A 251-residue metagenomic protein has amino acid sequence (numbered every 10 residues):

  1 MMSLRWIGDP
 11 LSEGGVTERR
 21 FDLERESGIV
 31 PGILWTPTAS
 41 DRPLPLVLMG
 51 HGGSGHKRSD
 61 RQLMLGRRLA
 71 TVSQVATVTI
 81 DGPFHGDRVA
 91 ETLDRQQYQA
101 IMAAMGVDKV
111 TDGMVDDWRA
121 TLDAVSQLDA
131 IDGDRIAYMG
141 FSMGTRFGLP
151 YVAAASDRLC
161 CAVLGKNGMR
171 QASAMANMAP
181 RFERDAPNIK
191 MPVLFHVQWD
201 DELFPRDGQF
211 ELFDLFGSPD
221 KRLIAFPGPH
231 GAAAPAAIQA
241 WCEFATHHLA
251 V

Functional and structural regions predicted by a protein language model:
M2-R42: N-terminal cap/lid segment of alpha/beta-hydrolase-fold proteins
S40-L44, M49-V89: Short substrate-entry loop that stabilizes the transition state in hydrolases
Q62-L63, P150-Y151, R181-F182, M191 (+1 more regions): Short alpha-helix in the alpha/beta-hydrolase fold that links the catalytic acid
L93-D129: Alpha/beta-hydrolase active-site loop
D116-F182, N188: Primarily recognizes the serine-hydrolase "nucleophile elbow" in alpha/beta-hydrolase and SGNH/GDSL folds
Q171, W199-F204, G231-A232: Acidic catalytic loop of the alpha/beta-hydrolase fold
I189, F195-V197: Short beta-strand/loop motif that positions the catalytic acidic residue of the alpha/beta-hydrolase fold
F210, F216-A232: Catalytic histidine neighborhood in serine/cysteine hydrolases with alpha/beta-hydrolase-type architecture
